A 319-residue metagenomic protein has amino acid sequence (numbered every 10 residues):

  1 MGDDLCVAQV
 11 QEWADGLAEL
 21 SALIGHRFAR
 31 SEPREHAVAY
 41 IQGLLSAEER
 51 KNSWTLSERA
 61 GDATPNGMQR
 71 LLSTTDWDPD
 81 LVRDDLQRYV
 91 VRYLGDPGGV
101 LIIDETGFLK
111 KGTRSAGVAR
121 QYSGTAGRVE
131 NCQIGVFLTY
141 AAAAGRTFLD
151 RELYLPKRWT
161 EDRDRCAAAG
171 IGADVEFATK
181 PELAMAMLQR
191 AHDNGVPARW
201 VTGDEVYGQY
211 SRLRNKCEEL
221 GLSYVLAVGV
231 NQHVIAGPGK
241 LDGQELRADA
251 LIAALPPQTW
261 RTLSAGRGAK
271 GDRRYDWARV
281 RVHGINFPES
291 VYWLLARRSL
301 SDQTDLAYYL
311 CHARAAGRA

Functional and structural regions predicted by a protein language model:
G2-V201, V206-S223: Conserved, well-structured functional cores that handle cations and Mg-NTP chemistry
A18, G127, A144-R165, A169 (+3 more regions): An anionic, glycine-rich sequence signature occurring as long contiguous blocks
